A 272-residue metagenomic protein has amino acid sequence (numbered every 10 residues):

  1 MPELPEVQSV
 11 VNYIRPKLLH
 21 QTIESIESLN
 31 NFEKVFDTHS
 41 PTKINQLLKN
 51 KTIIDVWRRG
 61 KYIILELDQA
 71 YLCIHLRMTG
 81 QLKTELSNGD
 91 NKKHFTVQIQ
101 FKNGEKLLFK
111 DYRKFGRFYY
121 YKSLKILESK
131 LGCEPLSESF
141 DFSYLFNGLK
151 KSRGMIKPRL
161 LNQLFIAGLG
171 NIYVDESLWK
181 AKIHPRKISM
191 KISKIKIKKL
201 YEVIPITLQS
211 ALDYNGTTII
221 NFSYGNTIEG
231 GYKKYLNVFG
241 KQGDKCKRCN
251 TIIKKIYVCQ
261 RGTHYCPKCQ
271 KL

Functional and structural regions predicted by a protein language model:
M1-F118, S139: Gly/Gly-Pro- and Ser/Thr-rich, intrinsically disordered tail segments characteristic of DNA damage-repair and tolerance
M1-L4, P135, S139, S193-Y201: Generic detection of long, well-ordered alpha-helical segments
H20, N50, G60, G80 (+7 more regions): Glycine-centered flexibility motif
T22-I44, W57, C73, G148-L272: Basic, nucleic-acid-binding surfaces and adjacent catalytic neighborhoods in DNA/RNA-processing proteins
D68-G168, Y173-K180, I188: Phosphate/anion-contacting hairpin/loop surfaces
